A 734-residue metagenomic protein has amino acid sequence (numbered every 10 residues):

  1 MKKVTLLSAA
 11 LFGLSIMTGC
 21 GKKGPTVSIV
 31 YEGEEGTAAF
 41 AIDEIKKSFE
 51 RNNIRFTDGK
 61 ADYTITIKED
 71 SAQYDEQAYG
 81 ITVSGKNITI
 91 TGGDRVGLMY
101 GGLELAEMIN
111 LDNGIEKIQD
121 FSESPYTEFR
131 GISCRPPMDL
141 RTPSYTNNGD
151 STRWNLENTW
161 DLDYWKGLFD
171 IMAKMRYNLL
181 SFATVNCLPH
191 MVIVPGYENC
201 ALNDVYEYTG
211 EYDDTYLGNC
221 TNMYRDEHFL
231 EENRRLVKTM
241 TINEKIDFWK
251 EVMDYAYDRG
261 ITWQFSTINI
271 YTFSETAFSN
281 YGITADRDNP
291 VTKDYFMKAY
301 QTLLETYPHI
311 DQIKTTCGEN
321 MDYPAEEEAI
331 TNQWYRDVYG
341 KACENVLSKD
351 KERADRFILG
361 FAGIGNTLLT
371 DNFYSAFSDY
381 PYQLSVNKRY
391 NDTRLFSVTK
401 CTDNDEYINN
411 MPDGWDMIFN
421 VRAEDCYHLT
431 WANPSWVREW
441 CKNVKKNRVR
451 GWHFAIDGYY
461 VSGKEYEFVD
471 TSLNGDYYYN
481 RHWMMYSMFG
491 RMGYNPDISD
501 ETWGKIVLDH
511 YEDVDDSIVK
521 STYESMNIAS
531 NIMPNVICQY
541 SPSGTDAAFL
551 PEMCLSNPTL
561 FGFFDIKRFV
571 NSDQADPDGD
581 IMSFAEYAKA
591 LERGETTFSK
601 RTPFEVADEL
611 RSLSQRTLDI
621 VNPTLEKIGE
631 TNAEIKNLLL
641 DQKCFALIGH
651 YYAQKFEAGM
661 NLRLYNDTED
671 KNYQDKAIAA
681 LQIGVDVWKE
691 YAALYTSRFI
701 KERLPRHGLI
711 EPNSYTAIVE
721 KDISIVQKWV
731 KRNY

Functional and structural regions predicted by a protein language model:
M1-V4: Positively charged n-region of N-terminal signal peptides that target proteins for export
S8-S15: Bacterial N-terminal signal peptides
C20-C187, N320, S599-Y734: Mature N-terminal, pre-catalytic/accessory segment of carbohydrate-active enzymes
P25-G36, F40-E44, S48, S71-A78 (+8 more regions): Feature activates predominantly on carbohydrate-active enzymes
T64-T66, Y74-D75, F129, T142-P143 (+4 more regions): Short, solvent-exposed polar/charged micro-motifs at secondary-structure junctions
N110-N113, R135, L156, N178 (+8 more regions): Catalytic-core regions of glycoside hydrolase
N147-I171, Y216-H228, L303-P308, Q312 (+7 more regions): Hydrophobic transmembrane alpha-helix bundles
I456, Y460-Y466, D470-E711, V726: C-terminal non-catalytic alpha-helical accessory regions
